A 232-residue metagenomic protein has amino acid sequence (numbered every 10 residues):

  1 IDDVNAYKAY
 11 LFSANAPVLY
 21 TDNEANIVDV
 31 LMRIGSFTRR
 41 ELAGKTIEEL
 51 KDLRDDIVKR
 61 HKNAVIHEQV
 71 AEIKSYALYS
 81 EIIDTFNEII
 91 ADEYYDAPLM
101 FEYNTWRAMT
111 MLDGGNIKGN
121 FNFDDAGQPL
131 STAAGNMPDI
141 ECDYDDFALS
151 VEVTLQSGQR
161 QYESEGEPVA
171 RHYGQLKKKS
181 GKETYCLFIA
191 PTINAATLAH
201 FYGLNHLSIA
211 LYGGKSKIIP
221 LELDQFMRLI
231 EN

Functional and structural regions predicted by a protein language model:
I1-D2: Short amphipathic alpha-helical interface segments
N5-A9, A14-V70: Accessory beta->alpha helical hairpin/"wing" motif in late/C-terminal subdomains of nucleic-acid enzymes
K59, N63-N232: Catalytic core segments in nucleotide and nucleic-acid processing enzymes
